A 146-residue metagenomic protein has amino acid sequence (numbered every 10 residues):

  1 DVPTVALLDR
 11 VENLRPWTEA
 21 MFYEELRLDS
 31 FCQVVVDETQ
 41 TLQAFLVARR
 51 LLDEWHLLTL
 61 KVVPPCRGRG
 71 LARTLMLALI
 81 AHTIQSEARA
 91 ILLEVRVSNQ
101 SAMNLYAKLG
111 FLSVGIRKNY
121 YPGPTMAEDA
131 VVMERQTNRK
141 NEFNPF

Functional and structural regions predicted by a protein language model:
D1, N99, D129: Acidic active-site catalytic centers that drive phospho-/nucleotidyl reactions and related ester hydrolyses
V2, A6-R67, R73-A78, H82-S86 (+2 more regions): Acetyl-CoA-dependent GNAT
V63-L77, I84-S86, A90, V97-N104 (+2 more regions): Conserved glycine-rich acetyl-CoA-binding loop
L92-E94, L112-V132: Conserved catalytic-core motifs of GNAT/GCN5-like acyltransferases
